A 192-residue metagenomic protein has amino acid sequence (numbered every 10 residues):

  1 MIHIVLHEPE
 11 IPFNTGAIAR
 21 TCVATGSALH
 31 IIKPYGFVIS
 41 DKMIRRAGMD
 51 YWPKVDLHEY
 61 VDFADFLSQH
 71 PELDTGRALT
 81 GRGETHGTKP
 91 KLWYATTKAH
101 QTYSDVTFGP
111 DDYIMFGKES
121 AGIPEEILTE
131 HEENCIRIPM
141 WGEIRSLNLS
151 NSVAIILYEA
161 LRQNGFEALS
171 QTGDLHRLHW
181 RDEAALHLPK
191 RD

Functional and structural regions predicted by a protein language model:
M1-D192: Post-transcriptional modification and biogenesis factors for structured RNAs of the translation apparatus
